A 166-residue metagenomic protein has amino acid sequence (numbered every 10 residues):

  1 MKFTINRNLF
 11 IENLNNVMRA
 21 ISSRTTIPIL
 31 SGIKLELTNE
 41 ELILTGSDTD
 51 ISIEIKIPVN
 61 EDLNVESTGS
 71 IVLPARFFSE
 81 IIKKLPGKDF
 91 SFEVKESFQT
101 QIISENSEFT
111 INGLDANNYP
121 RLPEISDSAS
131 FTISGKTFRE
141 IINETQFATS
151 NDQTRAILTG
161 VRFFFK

Functional and structural regions predicted by a protein language model:
M1-K166: Structural preference for solvent-exposed beta-strand-turn elements and adjacent flexible terminal/loop segments within
